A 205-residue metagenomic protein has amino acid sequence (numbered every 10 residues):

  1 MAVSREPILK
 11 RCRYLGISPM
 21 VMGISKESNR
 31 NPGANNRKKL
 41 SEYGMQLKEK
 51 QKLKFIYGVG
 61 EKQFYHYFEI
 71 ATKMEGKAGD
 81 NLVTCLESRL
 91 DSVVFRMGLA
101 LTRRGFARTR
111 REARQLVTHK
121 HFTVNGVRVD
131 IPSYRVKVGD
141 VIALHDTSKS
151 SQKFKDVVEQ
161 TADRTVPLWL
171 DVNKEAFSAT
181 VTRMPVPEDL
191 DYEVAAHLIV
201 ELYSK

Functional and structural regions predicted by a protein language model:
M1-G105, I131-K205: Ferredoxin-like alpha/beta domains used as RNA- or RNAP-binding modules
L99, T118-H119: Short, intrinsically disordered, mixed-charge
E112: Internal active-site segments that recognize and position negatively charged phosphoryl groups and nucleotide moieties
L116-V117, V136: Short, well-ordered loop/turn sites that connect or cap secondary structure elements
H121-F122, V127, T147: Short, surface-exposed secondary-structure boundary micro-motifs
